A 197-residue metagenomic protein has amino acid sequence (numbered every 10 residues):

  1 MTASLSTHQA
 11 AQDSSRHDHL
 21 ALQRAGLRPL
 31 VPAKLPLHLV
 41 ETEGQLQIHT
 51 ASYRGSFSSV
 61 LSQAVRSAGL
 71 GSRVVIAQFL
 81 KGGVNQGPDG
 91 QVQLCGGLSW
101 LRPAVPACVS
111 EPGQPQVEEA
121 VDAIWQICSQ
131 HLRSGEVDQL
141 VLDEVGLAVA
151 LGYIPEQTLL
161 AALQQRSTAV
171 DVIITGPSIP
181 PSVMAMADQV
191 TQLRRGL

Functional and structural regions predicted by a protein language model:
M1-Q45: Extreme N-terminal, non-catalytic leader segments that precede Walker-type/kinase nucleotide-binding cores
P29-P32, V121-Q126, V172-T175: Short gly/ser/thr-rich secondary-structure transition/capping motifs
T42-L132: Conserved P-loop
Q45-H49, V74, D138-L142, V170-I174: Generic beta-sheet signal
A51-S52, F79, D143-V145, G176-P177: Fold-independent oxyanion-binding glycine-rich loops and adjacent beta-strand/coil segments at enzyme active sites
S110-Q165: Phosphate-binding/switch loop-helix module in NTP-utilizing enzymes
H131, G146-L197: Replace "adjacent to P-loop NTPase cores in ATP/GTP-dependent enzymes" with "adjacent to NTP-binding cores
